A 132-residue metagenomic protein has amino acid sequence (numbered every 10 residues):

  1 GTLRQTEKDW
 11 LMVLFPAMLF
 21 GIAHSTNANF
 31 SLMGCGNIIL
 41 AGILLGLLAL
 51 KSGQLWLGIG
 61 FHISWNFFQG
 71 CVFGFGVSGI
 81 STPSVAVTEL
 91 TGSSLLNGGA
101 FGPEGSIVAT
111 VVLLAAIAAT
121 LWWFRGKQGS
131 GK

Functional and structural regions predicted by a protein language model:
G1-G131: Transmembrane helix-loop-helix hairpins at the membrane interface of multi-pass integral membrane proteins
